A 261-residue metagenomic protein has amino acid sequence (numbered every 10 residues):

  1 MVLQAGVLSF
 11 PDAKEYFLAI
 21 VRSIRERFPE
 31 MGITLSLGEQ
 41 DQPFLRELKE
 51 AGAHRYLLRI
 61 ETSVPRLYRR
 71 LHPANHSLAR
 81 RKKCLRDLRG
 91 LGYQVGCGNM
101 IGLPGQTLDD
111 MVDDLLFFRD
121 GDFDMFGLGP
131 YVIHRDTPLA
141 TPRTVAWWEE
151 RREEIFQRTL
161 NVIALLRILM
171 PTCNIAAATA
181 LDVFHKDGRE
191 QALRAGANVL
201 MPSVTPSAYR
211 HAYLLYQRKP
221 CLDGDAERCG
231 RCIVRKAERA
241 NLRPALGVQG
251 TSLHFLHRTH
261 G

Functional and structural regions predicted by a protein language model:
M1-E15, A19-C84, Q94-I101, D124-G127: Core AdoMet radical
L3, L58, L88, F118 (+2 more regions): Conserved, mostly hydrophobic/aromatic
V7-D12, A74, G102-T107, I133-R135 (+2 more regions): Short, small-residue-enriched loops and turns at beta-alpha junctions that line or gate enzyme active sites
F17-R22, L45, K82-L85, L115 (+4 more regions): Generic structural signal for well-ordered alpha-helices, preferentially at hydrophobic/aromatic core positions
L18-F28, K49, L85-G90, I163-M170 (+2 more regions): Surface-exposed amphipathic alpha-helices with a cationic face
D41-E50, L103-R119, V183-A195: Catalytic cores of alpha/beta
C84-R135: Aromatic-anchored, glycine/proline-accented short structural segments that stabilize local strand-turns or short
R119-G261: Auxiliary Fe-S-binding modules of radical SAM enzymes
